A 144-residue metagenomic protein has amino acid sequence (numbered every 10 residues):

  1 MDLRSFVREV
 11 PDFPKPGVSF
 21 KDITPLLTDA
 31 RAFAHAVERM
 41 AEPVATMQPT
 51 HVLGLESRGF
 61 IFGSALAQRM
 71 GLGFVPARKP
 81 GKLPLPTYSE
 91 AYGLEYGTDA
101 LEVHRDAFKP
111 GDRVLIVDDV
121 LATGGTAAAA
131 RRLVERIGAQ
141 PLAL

Functional and structural regions predicted by a protein language model:
M1-A143: PRPP-associated nucleotide enzymes
